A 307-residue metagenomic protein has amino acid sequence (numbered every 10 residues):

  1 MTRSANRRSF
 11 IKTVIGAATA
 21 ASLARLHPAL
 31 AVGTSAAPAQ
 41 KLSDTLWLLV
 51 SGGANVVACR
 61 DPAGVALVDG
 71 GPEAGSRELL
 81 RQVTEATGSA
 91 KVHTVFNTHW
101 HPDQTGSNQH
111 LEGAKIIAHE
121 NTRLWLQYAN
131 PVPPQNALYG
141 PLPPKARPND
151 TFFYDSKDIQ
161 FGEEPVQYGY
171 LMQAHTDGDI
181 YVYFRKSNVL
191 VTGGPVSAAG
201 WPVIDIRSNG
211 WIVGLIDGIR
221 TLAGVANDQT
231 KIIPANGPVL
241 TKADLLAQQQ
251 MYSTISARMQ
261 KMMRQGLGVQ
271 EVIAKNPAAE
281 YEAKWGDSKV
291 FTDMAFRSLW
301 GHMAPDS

Functional and structural regions predicted by a protein language model:
M1-A21: N-terminal secretory signal peptides and thylakoid transit peptides that target proteins across membranes
L23-P28: C-terminal segment of classical bacterial N-terminal signal peptides
A29-G33: Boundary at the C-terminal end of the N-terminal hydrophobic targeting segment
Q40-E85, I180-G194: Conserved beta-strand hairpin/beta-sheet module of binuclear metal-dependent hydrolase folds, prominently
T45, C59, D69, H99 (+8 more regions): Divalent metal-coordination and catalytic microenvironments
G64-A66, P72-A74, D158, P165 (+2 more regions): Metallo-beta-lactamase
E85-S156, D177: Active-site HxH/HxHxD metal-binding segment of metal-dependent hydrolases
L267-S307: C-terminal regulatory/interaction regions
